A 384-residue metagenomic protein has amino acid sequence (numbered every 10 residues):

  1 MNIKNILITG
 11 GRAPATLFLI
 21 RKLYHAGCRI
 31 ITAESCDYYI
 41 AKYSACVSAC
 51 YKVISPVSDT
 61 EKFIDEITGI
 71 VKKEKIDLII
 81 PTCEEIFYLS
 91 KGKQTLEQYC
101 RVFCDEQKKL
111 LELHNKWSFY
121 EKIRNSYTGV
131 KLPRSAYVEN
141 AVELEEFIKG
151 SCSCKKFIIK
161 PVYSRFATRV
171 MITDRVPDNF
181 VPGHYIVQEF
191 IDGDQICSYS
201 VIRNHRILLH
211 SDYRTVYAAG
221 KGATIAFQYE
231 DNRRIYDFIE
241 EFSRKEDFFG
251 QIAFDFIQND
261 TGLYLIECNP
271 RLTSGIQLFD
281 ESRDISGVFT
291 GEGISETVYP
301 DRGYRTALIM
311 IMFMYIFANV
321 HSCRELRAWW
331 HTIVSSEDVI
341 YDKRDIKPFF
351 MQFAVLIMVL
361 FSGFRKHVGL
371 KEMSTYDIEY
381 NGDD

Functional and structural regions predicted by a protein language model:
M1-F103: ATP-binding N-terminal substructure of ATP-dependent carboxylate-amine bond-forming enzymes
R29-I31, L132, Y185: Hydrophobic anchor at the start of a short beta-strand that flanks the dinucleotide cofactor-binding loop
S48, L96-M171, R175: A conserved helix-loop-beta module that forms one wall/lid of the active-site cleft in ATP-utilizing catalytic domains
T60-K73, E145-C152, P177-N179: Short amphipathic alpha-helix with an adjacent loop that forms part of the alpha/beta core around
S151, S164-R165, F190-G193, N204 (+1 more regions): A short catalytic or substrate-binding loop motif that flags glycine-/basic-rich loops and adjacent residues that bind
T168-D237, F242, I257-L265: Phosphate-binding site of ATP-dependent enzymes
R244-L278: Conserved metal-phosphate-binding beta-hairpin within the catalytic cores of diverse ATP-dependent phosphoryl-transfer
G287-D384: Peripheral (often C-terminal) accessory segments that flank ATP-dependent C-N-forming ligase machineries
